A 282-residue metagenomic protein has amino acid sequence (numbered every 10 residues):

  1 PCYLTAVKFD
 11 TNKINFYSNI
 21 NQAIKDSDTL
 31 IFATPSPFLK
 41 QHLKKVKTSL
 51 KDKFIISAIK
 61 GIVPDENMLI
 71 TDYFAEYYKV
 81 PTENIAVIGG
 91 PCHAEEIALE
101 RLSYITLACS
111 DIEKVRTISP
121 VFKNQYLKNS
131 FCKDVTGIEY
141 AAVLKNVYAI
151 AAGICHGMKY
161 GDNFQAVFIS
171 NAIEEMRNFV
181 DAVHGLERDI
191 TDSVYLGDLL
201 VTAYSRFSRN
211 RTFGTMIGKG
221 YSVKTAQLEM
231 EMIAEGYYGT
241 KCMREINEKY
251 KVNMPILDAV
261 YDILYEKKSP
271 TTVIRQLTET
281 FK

Functional and structural regions predicted by a protein language model:
P1-K8: Glycine-rich phosphate-binding loop and adjoining beta1-alpha1-beta2 segment of Rossmann-like nucleotide-binding folds
D10, Y17-K25, T29-E100, I118: Rossmann-like NAD(P)(H) cofactor-binding subdomain of soluble oxidoreductases
F16-Y17, I55, L107, N129: Generic preference for hydrophobic
L39, V63, N67, T71 (+13 more regions): Generic structural signal for well-ordered, non-membrane alpha-helical segments in soluble metabolic enzymes
I62-G161: Rossmann-fold dinucleotide-binding core
I97-Y104, C109-K123, Q165-G185, K224-R244: Catalytic phosphate-donor-binding core of small-molecule kinases
S103, T136-D181, D192-T212: Active-site-proximal catalytic alpha-helix in oxidoreductases
A152-H156, D181-K282: NAD(P)-dependent Rossmann-like dehydrogenase/reductase catalytic/cofactor-binding core
